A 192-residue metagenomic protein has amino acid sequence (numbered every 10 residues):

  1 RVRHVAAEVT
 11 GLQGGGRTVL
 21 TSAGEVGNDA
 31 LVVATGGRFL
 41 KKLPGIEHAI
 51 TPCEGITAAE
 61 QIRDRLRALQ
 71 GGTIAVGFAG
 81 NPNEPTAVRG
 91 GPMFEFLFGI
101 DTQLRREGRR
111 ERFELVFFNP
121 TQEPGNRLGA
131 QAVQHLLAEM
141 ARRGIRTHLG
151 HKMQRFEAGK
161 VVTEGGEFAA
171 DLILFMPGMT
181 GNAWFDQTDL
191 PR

Functional and structural regions predicted by a protein language model:
V2-G45: A conserved beta-strand/loop capping segment in the N-terminal third of enzymes that catalyze redox or closely related
R3-V19, D101-R192: A Rossmann-like FAD-binding core segment of flavoenzymes
G27-A34, L69-I74, A169: Short coil-to-beta-strand
L31, T35-E60, E164-R192: Glycine-rich beta-alpha-beta "Rossmann" dinucleotide-binding loop(s) and their flanking helix/strand
L43-V116, W184: Rossmann-like dinucleotide/flavin-binding elements
